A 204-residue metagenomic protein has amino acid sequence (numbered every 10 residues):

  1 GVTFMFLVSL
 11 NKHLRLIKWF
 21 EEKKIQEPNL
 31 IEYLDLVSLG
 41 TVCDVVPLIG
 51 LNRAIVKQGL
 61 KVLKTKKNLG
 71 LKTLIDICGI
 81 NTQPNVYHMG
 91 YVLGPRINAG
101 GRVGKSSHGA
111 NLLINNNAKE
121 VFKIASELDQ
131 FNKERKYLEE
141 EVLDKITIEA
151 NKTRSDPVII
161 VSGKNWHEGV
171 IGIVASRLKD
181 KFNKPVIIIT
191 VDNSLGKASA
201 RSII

Functional and structural regions predicted by a protein language model:
K12-I204: Hydrophobic helix-and-loop "lid/oligomerization" segment in the mid-to-C-terminal part of catalytic domains
